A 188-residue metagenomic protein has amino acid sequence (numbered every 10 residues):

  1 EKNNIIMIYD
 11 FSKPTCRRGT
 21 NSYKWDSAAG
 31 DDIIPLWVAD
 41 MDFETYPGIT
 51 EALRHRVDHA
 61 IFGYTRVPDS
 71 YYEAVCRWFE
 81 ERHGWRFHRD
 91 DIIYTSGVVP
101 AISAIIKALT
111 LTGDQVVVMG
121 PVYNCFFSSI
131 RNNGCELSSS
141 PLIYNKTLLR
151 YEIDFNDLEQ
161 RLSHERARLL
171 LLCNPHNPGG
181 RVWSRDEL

Functional and structural regions predicted by a protein language model:
E1-I6: Short, Lys/Arg-enriched N-terminal segments with co-localized hydrophobic residues within the first ~10-30 amino acids
I8-G97, A104: N-terminal small-domain helix-loop-helix segment of the aminotransferase-like
F62-L188: Conserved core of the PLP fold type I
